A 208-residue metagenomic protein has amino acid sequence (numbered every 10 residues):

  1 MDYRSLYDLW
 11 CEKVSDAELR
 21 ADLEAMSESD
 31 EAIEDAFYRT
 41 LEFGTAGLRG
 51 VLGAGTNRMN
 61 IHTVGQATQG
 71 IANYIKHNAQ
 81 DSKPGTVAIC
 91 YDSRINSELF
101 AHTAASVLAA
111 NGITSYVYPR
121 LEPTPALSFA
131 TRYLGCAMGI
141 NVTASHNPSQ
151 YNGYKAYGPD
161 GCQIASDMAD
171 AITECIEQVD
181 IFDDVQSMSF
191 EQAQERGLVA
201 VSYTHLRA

Functional and structural regions predicted by a protein language model:
M1-Q66, C175-D183, G197, S202: Cofactor-/ligand-binding subdomain signature composed of acidic, glycine-rich, tryptophan-containing flexible loops
D8-W10, S82-P159: Ferredoxin-reductase
E12-K13, A54-N57, R94, Y116-V117 (+3 more regions): Hydrophobic alpha-helical scaffolding
E34, Q80-T86, F182-V199: Flexible, glycine/charged-enriched surface loops at secondary-structure junctions
L48-G50, G55-N57, R94, E122-P123 (+3 more regions): Short, glycine-/Ser/Thr-/acidic-enriched flexible segments
T68-V87: Glycine-rich phosphate/diphosphate-binding loops that line cofactor/substrate pockets in enzymes
D160-V185: Glycine-rich phosphate-binding loop plus the immediately following alpha-helix
T204-A208: Conserved small/polar residues in nucleotide/adenosyl-binding loops
